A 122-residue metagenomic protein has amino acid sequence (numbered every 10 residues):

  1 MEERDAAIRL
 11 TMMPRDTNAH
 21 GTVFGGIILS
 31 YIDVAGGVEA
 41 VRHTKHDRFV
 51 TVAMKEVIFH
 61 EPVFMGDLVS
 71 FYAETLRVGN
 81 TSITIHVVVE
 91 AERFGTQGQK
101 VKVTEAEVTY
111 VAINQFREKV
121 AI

Functional and structural regions predicted by a protein language model:
M1-A53, V111-I122: Hot-dog-fold acyl-thioester-processing enzymes
E2, A6-A7, F64-L68, L76-I122: HotDog/MaoC-like acyl-thioester-processing domains
E56-I58, T75-V78: Short, charged beta-turn/beta-strand-edge "cap" motif at the junction between a beta-strand and an adjacent loop
